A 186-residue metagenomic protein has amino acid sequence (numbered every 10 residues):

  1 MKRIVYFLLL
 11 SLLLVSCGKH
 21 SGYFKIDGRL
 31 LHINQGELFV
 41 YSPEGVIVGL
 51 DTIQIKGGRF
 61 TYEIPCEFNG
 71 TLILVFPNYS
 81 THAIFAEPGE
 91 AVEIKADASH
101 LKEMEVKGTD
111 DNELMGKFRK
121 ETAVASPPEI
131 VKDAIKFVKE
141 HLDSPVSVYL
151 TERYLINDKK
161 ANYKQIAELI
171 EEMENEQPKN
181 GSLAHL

Functional and structural regions predicted by a protein language model:
I4-L14: Sec-dependent N-terminal signal peptides
C17-H141: A non-transmembrane, solvent-exposed segment enriched in polar/low-complexity residues
E129-A134, Y163-M173: Alpha-helical repeat scaffolds
D143-Y154: Amphipathic alpha-helical repeat scaffolds of TPR domains
L155-K160: Short coil/turn linking the two alpha-helices of tandem helical-hairpin repeats
A167-L186: N-proximal helix/coil linker or "cap" segments that precede and/or mark the start of modular domains
